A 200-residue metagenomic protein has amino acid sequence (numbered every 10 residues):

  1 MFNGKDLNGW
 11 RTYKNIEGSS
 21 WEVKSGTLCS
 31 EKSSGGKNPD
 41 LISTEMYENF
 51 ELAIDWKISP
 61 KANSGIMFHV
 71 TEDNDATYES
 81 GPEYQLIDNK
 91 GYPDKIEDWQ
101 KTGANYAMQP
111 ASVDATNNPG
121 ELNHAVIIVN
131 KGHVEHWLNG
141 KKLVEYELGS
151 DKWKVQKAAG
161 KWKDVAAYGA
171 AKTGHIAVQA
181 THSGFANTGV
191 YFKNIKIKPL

Functional and structural regions predicted by a protein language model:
M1-L200: Carbohydrate-interacting regions of secretory-pathway proteins
